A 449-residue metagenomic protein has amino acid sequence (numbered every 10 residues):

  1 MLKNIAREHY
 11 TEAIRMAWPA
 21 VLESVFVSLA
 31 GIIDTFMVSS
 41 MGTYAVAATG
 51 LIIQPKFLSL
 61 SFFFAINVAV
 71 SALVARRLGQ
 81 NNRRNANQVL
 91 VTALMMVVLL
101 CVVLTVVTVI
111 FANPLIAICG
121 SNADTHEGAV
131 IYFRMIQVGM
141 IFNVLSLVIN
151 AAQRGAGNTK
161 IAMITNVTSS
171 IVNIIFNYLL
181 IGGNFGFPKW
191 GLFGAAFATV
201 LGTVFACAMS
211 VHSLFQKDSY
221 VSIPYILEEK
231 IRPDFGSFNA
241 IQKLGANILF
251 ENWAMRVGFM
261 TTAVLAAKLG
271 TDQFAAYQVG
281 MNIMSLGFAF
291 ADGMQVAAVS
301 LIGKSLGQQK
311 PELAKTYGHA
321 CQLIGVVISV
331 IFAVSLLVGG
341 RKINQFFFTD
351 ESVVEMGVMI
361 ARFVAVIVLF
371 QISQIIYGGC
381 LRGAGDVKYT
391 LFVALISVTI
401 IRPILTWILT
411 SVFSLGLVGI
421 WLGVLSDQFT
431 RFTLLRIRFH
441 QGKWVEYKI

Functional and structural regions predicted by a protein language model:
M1-A20, V74-I141, F187-A246, I302-I367 (+1 more regions): Short alpha-helical transmembrane segments in multi-pass integral membrane proteins
N4-M41, F57-A69, L73, V98-T105 (+6 more regions): N-terminal transmembrane alpha-helices
R15-D34, M135, S169, G202-A206 (+4 more regions): Transmembrane helical elements of multi-pass membrane transporters/channels
V27, G31-D34, V38, L60-N67 (+18 more regions): Alpha-helical transmembrane segments and their lipid-water interface positions in multi-pass membrane proteins
L29-A47, I116-A123, L179-W190, W253-L286 (+4 more regions): Helix-terminus/linker motif at the lipid-water interface of multi-pass membrane proteins
T35, V46-V106, N143-A162, F274-G340 (+1 more regions): Small-residue-rich hydrophobic transmembrane alpha-helices
V38-F57, D124-G128, L192-F193, F197 (+5 more regions): Interfacial/gating helices of multi-pass transporter permease domains
N67, S71, I136-R154, A162-S170 (+6 more regions): Short runs within selected transmembrane alpha-helices of multi-pass transporters and secretion channels
